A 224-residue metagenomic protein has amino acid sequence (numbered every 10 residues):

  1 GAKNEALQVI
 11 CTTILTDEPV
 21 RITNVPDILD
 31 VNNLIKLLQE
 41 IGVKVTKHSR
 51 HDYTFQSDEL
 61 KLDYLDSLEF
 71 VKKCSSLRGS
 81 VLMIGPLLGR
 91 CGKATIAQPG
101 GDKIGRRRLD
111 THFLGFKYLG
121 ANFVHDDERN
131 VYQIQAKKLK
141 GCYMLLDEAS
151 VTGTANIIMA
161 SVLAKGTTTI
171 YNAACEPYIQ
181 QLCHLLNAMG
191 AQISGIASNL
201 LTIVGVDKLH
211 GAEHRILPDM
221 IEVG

Functional and structural regions predicted by a protein language model:
G1-G224: Structural preference for solvent-exposed beta-strand-turn elements and adjacent flexible terminal/loop segments within
